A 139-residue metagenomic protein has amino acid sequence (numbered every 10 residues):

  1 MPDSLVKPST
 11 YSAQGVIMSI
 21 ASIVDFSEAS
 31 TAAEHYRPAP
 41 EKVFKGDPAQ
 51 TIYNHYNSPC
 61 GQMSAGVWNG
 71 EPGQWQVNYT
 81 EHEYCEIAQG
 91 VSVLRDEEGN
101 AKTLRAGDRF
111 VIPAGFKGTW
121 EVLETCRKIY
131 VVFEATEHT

Functional and structural regions predicted by a protein language model:
P2-Q62: A short, N-terminal "cap"/entry segment at the start of jelly-roll beta-barrel domains of the cupin/DSBH fold
G61-Y79: Conserved short histidine dyad/triad with adjacent acidic residue
A65-V67, Y84, R109-V111: Conserved hydrophobic/aromatic beta-strand scaffold that supports enzyme active sites
V77, L94, K128-Y130: Short hydrophobic/aromatic-rich beta-strand segments that constitute the beta-sheet cores of beta-sandwich/beta-barrel
T80-L94: Short, conserved beta-strand element in jelly-roll/cupin
R95-E97, E121: A generic structural motif
G99-A114: Short acidic-glycine-tyrosine-enriched beta hairpin
A114-E137: Ligand-binding loop in jelly-roll beta-barrel domains
